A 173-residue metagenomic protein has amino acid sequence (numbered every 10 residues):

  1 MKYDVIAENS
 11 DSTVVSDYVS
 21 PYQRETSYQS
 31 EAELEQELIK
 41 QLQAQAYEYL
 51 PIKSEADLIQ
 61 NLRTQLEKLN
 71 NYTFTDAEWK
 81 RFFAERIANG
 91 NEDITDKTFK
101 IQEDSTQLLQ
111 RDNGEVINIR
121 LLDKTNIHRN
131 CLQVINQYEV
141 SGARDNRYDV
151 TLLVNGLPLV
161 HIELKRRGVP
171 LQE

Functional and structural regions predicted by a protein language model:
M1-E173: An alpha-helical interface "stripe"
